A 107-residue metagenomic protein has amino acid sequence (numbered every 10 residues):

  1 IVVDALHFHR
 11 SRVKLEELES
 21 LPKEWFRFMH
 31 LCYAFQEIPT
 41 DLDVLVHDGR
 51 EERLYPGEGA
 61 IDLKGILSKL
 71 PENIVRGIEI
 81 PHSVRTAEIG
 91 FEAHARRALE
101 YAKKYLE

Functional and structural regions predicted by a protein language model:
V2-V3, F8-E107: Histidine-acidic metal/acid-base catalytic patches
